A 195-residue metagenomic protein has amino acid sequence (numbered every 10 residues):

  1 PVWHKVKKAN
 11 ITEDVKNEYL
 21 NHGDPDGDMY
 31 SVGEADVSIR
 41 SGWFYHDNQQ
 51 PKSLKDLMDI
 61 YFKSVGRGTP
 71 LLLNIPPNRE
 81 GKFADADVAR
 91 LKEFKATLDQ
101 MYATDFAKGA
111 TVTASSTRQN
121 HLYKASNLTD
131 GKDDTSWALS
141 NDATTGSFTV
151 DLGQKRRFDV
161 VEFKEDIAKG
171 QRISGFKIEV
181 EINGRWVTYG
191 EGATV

Functional and structural regions predicted by a protein language model:
P1-T129, T135, S140-D142, V150 (+3 more regions): Mature catalytic domains of secreted/periplasmic carbohydrate-active enzymes
S140-S147, K155-R156, I167-V195: Trp- and acidic/polar-enriched beta-sheet ligand-binding modules for extracellular glycan and matrix recognition
F158-V160: Contiguous beta-strand segments within globular domains
